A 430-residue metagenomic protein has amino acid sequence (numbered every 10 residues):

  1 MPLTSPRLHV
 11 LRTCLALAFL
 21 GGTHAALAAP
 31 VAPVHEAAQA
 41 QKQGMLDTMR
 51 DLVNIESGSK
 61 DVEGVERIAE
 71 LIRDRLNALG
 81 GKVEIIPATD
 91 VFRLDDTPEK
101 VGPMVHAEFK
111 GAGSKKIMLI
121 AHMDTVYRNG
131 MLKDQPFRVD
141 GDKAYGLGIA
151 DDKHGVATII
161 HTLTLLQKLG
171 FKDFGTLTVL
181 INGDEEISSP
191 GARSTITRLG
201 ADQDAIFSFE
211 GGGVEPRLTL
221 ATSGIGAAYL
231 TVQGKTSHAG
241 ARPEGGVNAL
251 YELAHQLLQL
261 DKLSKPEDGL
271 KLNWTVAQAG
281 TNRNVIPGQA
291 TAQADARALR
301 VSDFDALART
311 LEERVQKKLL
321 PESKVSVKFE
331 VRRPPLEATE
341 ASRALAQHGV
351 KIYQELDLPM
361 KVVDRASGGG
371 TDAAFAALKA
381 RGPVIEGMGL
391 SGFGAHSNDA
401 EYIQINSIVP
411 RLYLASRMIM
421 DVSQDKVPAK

Functional and structural regions predicted by a protein language model:
P2-C14: Bacterial N-terminal signal peptides that target proteins for export
R12-H24: Bacterial N-terminal signal peptides
A29-L147, L165-K168, D173, A373: Acidic/His- and Gly-rich active-site-bordering loop/insert found across diverse amide/peptide-bond hydrolases
A29-V31, S57, D74-R75, G80 (+4 more regions): Metal-dependent amide/peptide-bond hydrolase catalytic core, centered on the "pita-bread" metallohydrolase fold
K100-G102, D202, S223-I225, P287-Q289: Short, solvent-exposed loop/turn segments at the edges of secondary structure
M118, A144, D204-S208, Y229 (+1 more regions): Short glycine-aspartate micro-motif
A144-A157, E186, V247-L250, Y402-V409: Short, conserved micro-motifs enriched in small and acidic residues
G148, D152-I225, K265, S423 (+1 more regions): Acidic/histidine-rich catalytic neighborhood of metal-dependent amide-processing enzymes
